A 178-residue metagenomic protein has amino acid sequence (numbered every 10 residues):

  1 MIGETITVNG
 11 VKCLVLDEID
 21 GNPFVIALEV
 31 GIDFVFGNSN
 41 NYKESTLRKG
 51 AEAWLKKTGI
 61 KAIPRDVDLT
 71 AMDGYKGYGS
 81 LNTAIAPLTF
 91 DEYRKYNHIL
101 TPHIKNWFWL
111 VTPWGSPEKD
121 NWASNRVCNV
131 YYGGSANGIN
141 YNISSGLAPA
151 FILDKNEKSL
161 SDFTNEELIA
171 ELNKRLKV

Functional and structural regions predicted by a protein language model:
M1-S161, E166, A170-L172: Collagenous Gly-X-Y triple-helix signature in extracellular proteins
R175: P-loop/Walker A phosphate-binding loop and immediately adjacent motor/lid segment at beta-alpha junctions
